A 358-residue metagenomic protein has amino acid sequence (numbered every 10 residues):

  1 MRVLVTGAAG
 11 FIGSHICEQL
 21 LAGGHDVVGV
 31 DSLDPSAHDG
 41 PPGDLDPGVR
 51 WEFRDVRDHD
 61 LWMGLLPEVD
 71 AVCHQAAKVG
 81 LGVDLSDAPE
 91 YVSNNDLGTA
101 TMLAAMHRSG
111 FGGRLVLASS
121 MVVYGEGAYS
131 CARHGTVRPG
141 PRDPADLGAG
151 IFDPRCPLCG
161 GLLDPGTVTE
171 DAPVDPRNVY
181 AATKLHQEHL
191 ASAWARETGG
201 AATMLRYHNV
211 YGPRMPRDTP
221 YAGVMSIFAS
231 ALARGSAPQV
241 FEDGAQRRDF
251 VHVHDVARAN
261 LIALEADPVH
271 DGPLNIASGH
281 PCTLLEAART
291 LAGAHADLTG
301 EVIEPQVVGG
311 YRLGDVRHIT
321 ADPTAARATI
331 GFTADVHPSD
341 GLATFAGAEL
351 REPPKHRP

Functional and structural regions predicted by a protein language model:
M1-Y207: N-terminal Rossmann-like NAD(P)+-binding domain of SDR-like oxidoreductases, especially those catalyzing
I12, L61, T183, V224 (+2 more regions): Hydrophobic alpha-helical packing elements
L21, L66, L103-H107, S192 (+5 more regions): A structural alpha-helix within SAM-dependent methyltransferase catalytic domains
R54, L232-P358: C-terminal substrate-binding subdomain of Rossmann-fold SDR/epimerase-dehydratase oxidoreductases
A77-V83, S120-V123, N209-M215, A245 (+2 more regions): Active-site proximal helix/loop that lines the substrate pocket of Rossmann-like NAD(P)-dependent oxidoreductase domains
D84, C156-N178, A202, R206-R217 (+2 more regions): A conserved pocket-lining segment of Rossmann-fold NAD(P)-dependent short-chain dehydrogenase/reductase
H186, L190, W194, V224 (+3 more regions): Hydrophobic alpha-helix immediately C-terminal to the catalytic Tyr-X-X-X-Lys motif of short-chain
